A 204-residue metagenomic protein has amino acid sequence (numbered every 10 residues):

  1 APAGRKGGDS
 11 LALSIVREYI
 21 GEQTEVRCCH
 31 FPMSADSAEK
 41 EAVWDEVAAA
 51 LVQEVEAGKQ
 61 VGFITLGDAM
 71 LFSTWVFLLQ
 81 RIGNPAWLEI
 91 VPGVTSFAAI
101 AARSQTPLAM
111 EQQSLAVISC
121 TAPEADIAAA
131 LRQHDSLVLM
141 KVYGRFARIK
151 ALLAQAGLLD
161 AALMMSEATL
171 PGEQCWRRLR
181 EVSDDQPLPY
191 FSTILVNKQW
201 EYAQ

Functional and structural regions predicted by a protein language model:
A1-P85, K150, C175-W176, P189-T193 (+1 more regions): Class I S-adenosyl-L-methionine
P2-A3, S14, L131-Q204: A contiguous loop/helix-start segment that scaffolds small-molecule binding in enzyme catalytic cores
P2-K6, V94-S96, Q113-A122, V142 (+1 more regions): Short, acidic/turn-prone active-site loops that include or flank metal/cofactor- and phosphate-binding residues
C28, F63-T65, I90-G93, M110 (+2 more regions): General beta-strand structural signal in soluble alpha/beta enzymes
P32-S37, F97, P123-A125, L170-G172: A short acidic, often aromatic-flanked loop/helix-cap motif at beta-alpha or helix-coil junctions that lines enzyme
E39-A49, R103-T106, A130-H134, C175-V182: Short, surface-exposed amphipathic charged segments that create phosphate/polyanion-binding patches used for binding
E46-E54, P107-S119, E181-T193: A polyampholytic, Gly/Pro-enriched intrinsically disordered region
G67-Q133, D185, Q199-Y202: Class I SAM-dependent methyltransferase SAM-binding "motif I" and its flanking Rossmann-like core
